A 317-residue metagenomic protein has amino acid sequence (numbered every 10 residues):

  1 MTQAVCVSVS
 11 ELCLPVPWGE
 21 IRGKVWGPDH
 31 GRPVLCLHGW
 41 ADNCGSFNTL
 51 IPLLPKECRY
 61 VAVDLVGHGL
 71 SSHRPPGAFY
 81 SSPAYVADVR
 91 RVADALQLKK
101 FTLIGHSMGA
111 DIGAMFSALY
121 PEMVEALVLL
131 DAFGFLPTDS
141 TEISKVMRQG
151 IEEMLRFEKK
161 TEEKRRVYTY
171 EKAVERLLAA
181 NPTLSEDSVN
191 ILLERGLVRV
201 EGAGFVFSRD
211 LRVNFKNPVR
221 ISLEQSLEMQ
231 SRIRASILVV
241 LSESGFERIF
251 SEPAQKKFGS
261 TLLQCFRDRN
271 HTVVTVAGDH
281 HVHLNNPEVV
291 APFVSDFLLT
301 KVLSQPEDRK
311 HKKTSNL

Functional and structural regions predicted by a protein language model:
M1-V34, P55-R59, L98-K99, G134 (+3 more regions): Alpha/beta-hydrolase fold catalytic core
C6, L12-G19, P55-I104, A118-Y120 (+3 more regions): Active-site loop/oxyanion-hole signature of alpha/beta-hydrolase fold enzymes
K24-H73: Conserved HGGG/HGGXW glycine-rich cap/lid loop of the alpha/beta-hydrolase fold
G105, G109, G113: Gly/Ala-rich beta-loop-alpha elbow adjacent to hydrolase catalytic centers
A118, M123-Y170: Flexible "cap/lid" loop of the alpha/beta hydrolase fold
K160-L223, M229: Conserved alpha/beta-hydrolase catalytic His-Asp/Glu region
R232-D279: Conserved loop-alpha-helix segment in the C-terminal half of the alpha/beta-hydrolase fold that carries the catalytic
V274-P287, A291: Catalytic histidine-centered segment of alpha/beta-hydrolase-like enzymes
